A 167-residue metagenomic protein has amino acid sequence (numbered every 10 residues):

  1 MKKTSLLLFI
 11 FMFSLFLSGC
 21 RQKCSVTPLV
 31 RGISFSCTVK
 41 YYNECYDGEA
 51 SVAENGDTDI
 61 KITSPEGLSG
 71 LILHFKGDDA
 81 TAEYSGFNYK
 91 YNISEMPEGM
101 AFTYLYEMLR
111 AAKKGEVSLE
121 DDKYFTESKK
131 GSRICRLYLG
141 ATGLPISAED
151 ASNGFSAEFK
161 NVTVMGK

Functional and structural regions predicted by a protein language model:
M1-T4: Positively charged n-region of N-terminal signal peptides that target proteins for export
L6-F13: Sec-dependent N-terminal signal peptides
F16-G19: C-terminal motif of bacterial Sec signal peptides marking the signal peptidase cleavage site
R21-K23: Bacterial signal peptide processing site
S25-F35, V39, A82-R133: Flexible, processing/modification-adjacent segments and terminal tails in exported/periplasmic/extracellular proteins
T27-E54, F75-K76: Post-signal peptide N-terminal segment of mature Sec-exported envelope proteins
V52-L109, A151-E158: An acidic-aromatic
D59-S64, G115-K167: Gly/Pro-enriched, hydrophobic low-complexity segments that function as extracytoplasmic propeptides/linkers
